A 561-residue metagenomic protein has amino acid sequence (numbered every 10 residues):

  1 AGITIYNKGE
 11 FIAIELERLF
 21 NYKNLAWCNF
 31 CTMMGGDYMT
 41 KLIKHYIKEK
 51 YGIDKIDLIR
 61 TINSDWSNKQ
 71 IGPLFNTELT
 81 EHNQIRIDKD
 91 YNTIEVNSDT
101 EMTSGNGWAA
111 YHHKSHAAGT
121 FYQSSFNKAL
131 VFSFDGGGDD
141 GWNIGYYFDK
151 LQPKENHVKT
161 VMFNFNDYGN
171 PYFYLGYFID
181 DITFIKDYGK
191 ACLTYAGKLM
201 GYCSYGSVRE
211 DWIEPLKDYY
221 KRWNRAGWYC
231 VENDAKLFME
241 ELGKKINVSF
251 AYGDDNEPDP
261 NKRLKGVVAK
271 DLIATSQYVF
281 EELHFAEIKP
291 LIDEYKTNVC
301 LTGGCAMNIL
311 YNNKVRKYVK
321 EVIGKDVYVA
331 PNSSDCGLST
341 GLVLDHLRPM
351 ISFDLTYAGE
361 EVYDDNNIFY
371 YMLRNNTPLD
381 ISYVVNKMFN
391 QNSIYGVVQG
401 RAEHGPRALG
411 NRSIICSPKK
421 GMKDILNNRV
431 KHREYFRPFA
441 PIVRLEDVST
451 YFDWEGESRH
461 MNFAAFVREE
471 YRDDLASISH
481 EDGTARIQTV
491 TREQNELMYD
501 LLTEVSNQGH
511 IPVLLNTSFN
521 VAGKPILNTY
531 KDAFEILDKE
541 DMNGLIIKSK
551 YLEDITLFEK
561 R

Functional and structural regions predicted by a protein language model:
A1, K8-I12, R18-N68: N-terminal glycine/serine-rich phosphate-binding loop of ATP-dependent small-molecule kinases, especially carbohydrate
A1-L25, T80, T100, G105 (+5 more regions): Flexible beta->alpha loop and helix N-cap segments adjacent to enzyme active/binding sites
K44-E101, G119: Short beta-strand-loop/turn "lid" adjacent to the catalytic site in phosphate-handling enzymes
I53-K55, F126-N127, E294-T297: Short helix-loop-beta connector
I62-N63, N298-N308, Q399: Glycine-rich beta-strand-to-loop/alpha-helix junction loops that act as flexible
G107-A110, K262-E282, T491, N495: Short acidic-aromatic active-site loops that bind/stabilize oxyanions
S207-T275: Active-site cores of enzymes that catalyze phosphoryl transfer or operate on phosphate-rich substrates
A274-T297: Phosphate/ATP-binding catalytic cores across multiple sugar-kinase/actin-like superfamilies, primarily ASKHA
